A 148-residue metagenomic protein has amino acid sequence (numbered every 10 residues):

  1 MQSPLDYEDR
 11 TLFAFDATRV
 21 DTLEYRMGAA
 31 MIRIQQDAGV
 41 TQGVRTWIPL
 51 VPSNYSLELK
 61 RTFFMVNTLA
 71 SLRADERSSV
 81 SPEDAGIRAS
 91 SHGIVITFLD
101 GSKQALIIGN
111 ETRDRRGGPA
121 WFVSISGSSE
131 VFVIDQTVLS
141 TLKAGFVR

Functional and structural regions predicted by a protein language model:
M1-R148: A short-motif feature that recognizes glycine-rich, charge-decorated loops that bind or process nucleotide phosphates
